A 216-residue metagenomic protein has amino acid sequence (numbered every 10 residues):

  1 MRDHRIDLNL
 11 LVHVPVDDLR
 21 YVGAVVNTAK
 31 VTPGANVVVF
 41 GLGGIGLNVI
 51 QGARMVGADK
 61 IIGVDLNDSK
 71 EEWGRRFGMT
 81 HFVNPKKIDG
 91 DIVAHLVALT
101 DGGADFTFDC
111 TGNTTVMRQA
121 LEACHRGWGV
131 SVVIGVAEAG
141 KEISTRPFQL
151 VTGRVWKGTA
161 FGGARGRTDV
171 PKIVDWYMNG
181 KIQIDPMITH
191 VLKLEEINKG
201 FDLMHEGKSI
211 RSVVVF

Functional and structural regions predicted by a protein language model:
M1-F40: NAD(P)H dinucleotide-binding glycine-rich loop of Rossmann-like/cofactor-binding domains, especially the beta1-alpha1
A35, W128-V130, R154: Glycine-centered, small-residue-biased loops immediately flanking beta-strands in adenine/cofactor-binding cores
V39-L42, R54-E122, G140: Adenosine-nucleotide cofactor-binding segment
L42-I45, V136: Glycine-rich Rossmann-fold phosphate-binding loop(s) that bind the pyrophosphate of adenine dinucleotide cofactors
H95, G102, R118-E122, G163 (+1 more regions): C-terminal hydrophobic helical "lid"/dimerization subdomain of Rossmann-like NAD(P)H-dependent oxidoreductases
T111, I134-E138, A160-G163, M187-I188: Short strand-turn motif at the edge of the Rossmann-like AdoMet-binding core
C124-R126: Helix-to-beta-strand junctions that scaffold the AdoMet/dcAdoMet cofactor pocket in Class I SAM-dependent enzymes
G135-G153, T168-I173: Rossmann-fold NAD(P)-binding glycine/threonine-rich loop
